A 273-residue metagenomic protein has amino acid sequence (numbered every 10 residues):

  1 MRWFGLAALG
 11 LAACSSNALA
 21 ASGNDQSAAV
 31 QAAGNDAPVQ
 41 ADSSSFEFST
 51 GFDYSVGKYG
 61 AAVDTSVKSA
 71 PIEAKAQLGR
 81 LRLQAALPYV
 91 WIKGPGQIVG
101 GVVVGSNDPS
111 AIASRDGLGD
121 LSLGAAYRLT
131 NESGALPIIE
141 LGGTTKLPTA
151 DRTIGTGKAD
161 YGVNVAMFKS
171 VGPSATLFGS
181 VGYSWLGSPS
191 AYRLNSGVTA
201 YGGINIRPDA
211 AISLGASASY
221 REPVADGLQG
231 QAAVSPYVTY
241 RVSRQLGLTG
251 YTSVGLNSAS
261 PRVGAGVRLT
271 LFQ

Functional and structural regions predicted by a protein language model:
G5-S15: Bacterial N-terminal signal peptides
S16-A20: Sec/Tat signal peptide C-region and signal peptidase I cleavage site
A21-S188, N195-Q273: Transmembrane beta-barrel domains of Gram-negative outer membranes and organellar outer membranes
